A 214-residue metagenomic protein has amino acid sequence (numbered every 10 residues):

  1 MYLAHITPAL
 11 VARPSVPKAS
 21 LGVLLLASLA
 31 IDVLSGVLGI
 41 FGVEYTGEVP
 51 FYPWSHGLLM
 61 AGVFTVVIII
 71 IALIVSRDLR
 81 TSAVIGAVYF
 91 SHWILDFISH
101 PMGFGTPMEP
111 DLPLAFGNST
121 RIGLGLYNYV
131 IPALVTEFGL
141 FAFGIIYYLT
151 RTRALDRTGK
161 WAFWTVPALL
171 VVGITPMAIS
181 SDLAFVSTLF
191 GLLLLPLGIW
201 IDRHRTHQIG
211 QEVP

Functional and structural regions predicted by a protein language model:
M1-P214: N-terminal membrane-targeting hydrophobic helices
